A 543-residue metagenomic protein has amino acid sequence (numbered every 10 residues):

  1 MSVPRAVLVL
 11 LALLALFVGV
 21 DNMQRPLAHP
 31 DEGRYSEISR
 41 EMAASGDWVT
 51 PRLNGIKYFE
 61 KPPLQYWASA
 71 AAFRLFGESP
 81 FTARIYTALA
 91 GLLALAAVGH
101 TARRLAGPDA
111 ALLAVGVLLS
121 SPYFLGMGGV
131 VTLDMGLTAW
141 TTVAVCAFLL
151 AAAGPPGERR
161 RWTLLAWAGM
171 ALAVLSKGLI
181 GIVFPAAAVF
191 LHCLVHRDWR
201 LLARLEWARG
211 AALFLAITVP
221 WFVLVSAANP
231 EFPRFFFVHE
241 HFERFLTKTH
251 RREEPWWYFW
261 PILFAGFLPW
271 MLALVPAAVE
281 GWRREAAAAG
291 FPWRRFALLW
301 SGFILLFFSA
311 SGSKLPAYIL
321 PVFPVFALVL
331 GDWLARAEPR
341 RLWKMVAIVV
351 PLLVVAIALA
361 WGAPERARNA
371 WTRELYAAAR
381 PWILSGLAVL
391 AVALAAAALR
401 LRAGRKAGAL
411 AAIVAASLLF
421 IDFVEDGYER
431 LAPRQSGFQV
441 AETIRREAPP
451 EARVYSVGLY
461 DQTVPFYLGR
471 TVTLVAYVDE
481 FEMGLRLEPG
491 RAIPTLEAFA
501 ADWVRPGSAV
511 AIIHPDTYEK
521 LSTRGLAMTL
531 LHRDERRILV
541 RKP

Functional and structural regions predicted by a protein language model:
M1-R341, G362: Membrane-integral, polyisoprenol-dependent glycosyltransferases of the GT-C/oligosaccharyltransferase superfamily
L164-W167, A277-P543: Membrane-embedded architecture of ER/inner-membrane glycosylation machinery
